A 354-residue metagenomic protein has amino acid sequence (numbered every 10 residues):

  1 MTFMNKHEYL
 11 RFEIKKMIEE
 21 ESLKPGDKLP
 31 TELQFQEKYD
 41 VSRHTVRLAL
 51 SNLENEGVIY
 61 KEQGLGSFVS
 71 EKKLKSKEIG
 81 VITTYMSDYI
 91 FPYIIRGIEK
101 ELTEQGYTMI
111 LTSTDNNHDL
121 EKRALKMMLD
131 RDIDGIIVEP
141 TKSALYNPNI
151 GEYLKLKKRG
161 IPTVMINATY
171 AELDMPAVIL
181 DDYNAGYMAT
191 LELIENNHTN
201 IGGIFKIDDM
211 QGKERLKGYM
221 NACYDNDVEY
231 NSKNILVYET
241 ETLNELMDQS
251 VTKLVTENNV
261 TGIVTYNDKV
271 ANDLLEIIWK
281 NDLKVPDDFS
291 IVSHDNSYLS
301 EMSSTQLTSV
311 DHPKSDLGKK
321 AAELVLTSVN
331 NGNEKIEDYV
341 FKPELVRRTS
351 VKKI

Functional and structural regions predicted by a protein language model:
M1-K75: N-terminal helix-turn-helix DNA-binding module of bacterial transcription factors
T2, F12-E19, S70, L74-M188: Alpha-helical recognition/docking segments in bacterial nutrient-uptake and carbohydrate-utilization systems
E13, D248-I354: Flexible loop/turn connectors
I90-E104, A185-M188, Q211-E229, D273 (+1 more regions): Short, solvent-exposed amphipathic alpha-helices that sit in or adjacent to ligand/effector-binding or catalytic
T103-S113, A222-E241: Short beta-strand elements in bilobed, periplasmic/extracellular small-molecule ligand-binding domains
I133-K142, V164, G202-F205, E257-K269 (+1 more regions): Periplasmic-binding protein-like
D174-G203, N221, L243-T252, A271 (+1 more regions): Hydrophobic alpha-helical segments within soluble ligand-binding/sensing domains
Y187-V228, K233, E337-K352: An alpha-beta-alpha
